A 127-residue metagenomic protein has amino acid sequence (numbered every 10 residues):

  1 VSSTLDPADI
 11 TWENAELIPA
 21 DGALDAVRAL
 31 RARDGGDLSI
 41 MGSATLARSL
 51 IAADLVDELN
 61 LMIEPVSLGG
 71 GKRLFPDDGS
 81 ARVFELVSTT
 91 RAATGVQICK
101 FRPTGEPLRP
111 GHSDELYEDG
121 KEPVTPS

Functional and structural regions predicted by a protein language model:
V1-L55, P65-S127: Portal/gating segments that form or line small-molecule/metal binding sites
